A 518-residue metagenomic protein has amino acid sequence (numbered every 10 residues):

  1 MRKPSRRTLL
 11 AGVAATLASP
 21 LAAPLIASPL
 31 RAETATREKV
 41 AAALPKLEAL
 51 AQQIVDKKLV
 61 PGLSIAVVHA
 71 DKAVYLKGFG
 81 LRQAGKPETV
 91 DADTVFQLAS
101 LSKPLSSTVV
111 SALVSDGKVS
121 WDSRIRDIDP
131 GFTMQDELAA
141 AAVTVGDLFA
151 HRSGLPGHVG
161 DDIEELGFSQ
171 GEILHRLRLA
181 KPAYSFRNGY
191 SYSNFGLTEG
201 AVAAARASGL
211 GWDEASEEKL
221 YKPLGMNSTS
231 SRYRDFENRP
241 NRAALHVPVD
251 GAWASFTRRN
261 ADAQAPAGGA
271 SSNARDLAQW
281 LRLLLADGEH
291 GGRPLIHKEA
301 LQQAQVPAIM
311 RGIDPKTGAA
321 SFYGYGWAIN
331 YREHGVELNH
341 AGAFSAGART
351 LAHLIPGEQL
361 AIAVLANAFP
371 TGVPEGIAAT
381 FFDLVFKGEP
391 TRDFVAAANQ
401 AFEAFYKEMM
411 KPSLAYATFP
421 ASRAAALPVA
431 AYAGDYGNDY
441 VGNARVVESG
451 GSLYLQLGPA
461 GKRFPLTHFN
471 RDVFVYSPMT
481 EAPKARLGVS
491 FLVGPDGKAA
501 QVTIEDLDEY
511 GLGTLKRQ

Functional and structural regions predicted by a protein language model:
M1-T16, P20: N-terminal secretory signal peptides and thylakoid transit peptides that target proteins across membranes
A27, A32-T34: Boundary at the C-terminal end of the N-terminal hydrophobic targeting segment
A35-L98, K118-S120, D127-I128, Q135 (+3 more regions): Short, conserved catalytic-motif segment at the N-terminal edge
F79-Q83, D136-L351, F369: Short, surface-exposed loop or secondary-structure junction motifs that flank catalytic or metal-binding residues
T350-H353, E358-N367, V502-I504: Short, well-ordered beta-strand elements
A379-Q518: Peripheral terminal and inter-domain segments
